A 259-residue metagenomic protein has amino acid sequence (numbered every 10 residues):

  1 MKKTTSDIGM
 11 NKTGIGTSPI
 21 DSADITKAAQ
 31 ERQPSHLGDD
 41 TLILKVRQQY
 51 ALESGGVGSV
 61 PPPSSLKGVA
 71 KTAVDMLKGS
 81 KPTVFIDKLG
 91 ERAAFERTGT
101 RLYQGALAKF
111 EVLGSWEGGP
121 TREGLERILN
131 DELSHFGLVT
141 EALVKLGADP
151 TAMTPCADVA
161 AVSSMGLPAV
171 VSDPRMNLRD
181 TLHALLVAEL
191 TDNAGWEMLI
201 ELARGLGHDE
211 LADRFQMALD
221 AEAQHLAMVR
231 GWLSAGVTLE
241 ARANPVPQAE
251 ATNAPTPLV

Functional and structural regions predicted by a protein language model:
K2-V259: Non-heme di-metal
